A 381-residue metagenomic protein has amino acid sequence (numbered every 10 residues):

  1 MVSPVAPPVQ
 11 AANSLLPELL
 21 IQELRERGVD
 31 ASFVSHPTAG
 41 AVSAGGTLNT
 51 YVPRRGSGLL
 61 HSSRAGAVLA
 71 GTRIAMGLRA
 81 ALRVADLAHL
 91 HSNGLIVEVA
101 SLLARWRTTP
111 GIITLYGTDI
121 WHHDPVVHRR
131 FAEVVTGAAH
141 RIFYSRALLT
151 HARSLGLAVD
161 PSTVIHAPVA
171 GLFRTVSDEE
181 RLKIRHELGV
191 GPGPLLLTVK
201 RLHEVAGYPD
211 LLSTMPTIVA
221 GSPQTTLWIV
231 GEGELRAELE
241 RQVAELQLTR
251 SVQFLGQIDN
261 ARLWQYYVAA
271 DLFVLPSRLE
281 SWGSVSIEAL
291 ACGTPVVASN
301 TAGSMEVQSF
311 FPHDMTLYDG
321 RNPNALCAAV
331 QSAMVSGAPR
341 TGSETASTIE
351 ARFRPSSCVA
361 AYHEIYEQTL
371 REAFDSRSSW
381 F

Functional and structural regions predicted by a protein language model:
V2-Q10, S14-G66, A147: N-terminal strand-loop element at the rim of the active site of nucleotide-sugar-dependent glycosyltransferases
S35, I113, E133-D178, V190: Donor nucleotide-sugar binding/catalytic pocket of nucleotide-sugar-dependent glycosyltransferases
V190-A206, L212-M215: Conserved donor-binding/catalytic core segment of Leloir-type glycosyltransferases
E240-I258: Nucleotide-activated donor-binding/catalytic signature segment of Leloir-type glycosyltransferases, i.e., the conserved
Q257-I258, Q265-A270: Short alpha-helical donor nucleotide-sugar binding micro-motif in glycosyltransferases
R278: Aromatic "clamp/platform" in nucleotide-sugar-dependent glycosyltransferases that forms part of the donor/acceptor
P295-S299: Short hydrophobic beta-strand element within catalytic cores of glycosyltransferases and related nucleotide-activated
M315-N324, S332-A338: Conserved acidic donor-binding segment of nucleotide-sugar-dependent glycosyltransferases
